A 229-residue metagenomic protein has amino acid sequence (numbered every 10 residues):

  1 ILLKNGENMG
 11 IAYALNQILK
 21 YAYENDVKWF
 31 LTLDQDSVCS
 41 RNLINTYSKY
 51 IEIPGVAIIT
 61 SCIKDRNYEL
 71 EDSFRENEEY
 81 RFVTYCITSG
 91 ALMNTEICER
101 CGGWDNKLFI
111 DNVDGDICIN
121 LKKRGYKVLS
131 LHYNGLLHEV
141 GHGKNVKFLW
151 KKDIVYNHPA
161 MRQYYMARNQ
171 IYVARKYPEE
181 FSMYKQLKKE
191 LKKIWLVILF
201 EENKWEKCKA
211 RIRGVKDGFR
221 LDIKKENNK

Functional and structural regions predicted by a protein language model:
N5-E24: Glycine-rich, basic loop-to-helix element that forms the pyrophosphate-binding segment of sugar-nucleotide handling
M9, D36-V38, L108: Acidic metal-phosphate-binding loop of nucleotide-sugar-dependent transferases
L15, N42-I44, V113: Acidic donor-diphosphate engagement hotspot in glycosyltransferases and nucleotidyltransferases that stabilizes
V27-D36: Short beta-strand-to-loop acidic/aromatic patch adjacent to the donor-nucleotide binding site
R41-D72: Conserved donor NDP-sugar-binding/catalytic core segment of glycosyltransferases
E76-M93, V155-H158: A recurrent flexible, glycine/aromatic-enriched loop bordering the glycosyltransferase active site that acts as
I97, C101-G102, K107-V140: A short, conserved alpha-helix in the catalytic core of glycosyltransferases
R175-K229: Non-catalytic, C-terminal membrane-associated alpha-helical segments of glycosyltransferases
